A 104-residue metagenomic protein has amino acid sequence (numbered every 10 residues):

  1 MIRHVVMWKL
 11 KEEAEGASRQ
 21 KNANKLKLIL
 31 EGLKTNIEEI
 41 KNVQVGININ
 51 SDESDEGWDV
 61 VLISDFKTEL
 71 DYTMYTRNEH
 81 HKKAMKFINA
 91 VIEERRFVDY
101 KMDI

Functional and structural regions predicted by a protein language model:
M1-W58, K67-M74, K101-I104: Short S/T/G/P-rich N-terminal loop/turn motif that feeds into the first structured element of a domain
E69-A90, E94: C-terminal structural segments of small proteins and small subunits
